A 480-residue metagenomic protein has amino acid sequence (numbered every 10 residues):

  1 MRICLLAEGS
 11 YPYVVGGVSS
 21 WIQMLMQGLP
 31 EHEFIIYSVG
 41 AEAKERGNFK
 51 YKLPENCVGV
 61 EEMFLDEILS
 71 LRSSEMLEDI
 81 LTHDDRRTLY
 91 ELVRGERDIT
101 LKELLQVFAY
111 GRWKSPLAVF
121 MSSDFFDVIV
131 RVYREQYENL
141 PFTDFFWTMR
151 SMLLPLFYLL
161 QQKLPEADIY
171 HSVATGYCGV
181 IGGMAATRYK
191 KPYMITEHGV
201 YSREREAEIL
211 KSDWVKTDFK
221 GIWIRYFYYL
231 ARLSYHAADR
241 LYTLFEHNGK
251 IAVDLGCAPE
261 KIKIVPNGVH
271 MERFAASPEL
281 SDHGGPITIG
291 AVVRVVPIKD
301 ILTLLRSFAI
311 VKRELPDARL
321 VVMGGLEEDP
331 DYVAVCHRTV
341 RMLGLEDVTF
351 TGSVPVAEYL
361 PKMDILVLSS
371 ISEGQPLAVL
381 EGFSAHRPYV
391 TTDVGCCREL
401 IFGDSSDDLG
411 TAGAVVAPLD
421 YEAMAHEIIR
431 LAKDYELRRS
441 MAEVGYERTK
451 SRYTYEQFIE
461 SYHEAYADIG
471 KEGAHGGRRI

Functional and structural regions predicted by a protein language model:
A186, A412, A423, R430 (+2 more regions): A short, well-ordered alpha-helix in the C-terminal region of glycosyltransferases
H247, G268: Carbohydrate-associated surface elements
P278-I310, V321: Conserved donor-binding/catalytic core segment of Leloir-type glycosyltransferases
R319-A334: Glycosyltransferase donor-sugar binding loop
V333-S353: Nucleotide-activated donor-binding/catalytic signature segment of Leloir-type glycosyltransferases, i.e., the conserved
I371: Aromatic "clamp/platform" in nucleotide-sugar-dependent glycosyltransferases that forms part of the donor/acceptor
P388-T391, G395-F402: Short hydrophobic beta-strand element within catalytic cores of glycosyltransferases and related nucleotide-activated
G403-Y421, R430-Y435: Conserved acidic donor-binding segment of nucleotide-sugar-dependent glycosyltransferases
